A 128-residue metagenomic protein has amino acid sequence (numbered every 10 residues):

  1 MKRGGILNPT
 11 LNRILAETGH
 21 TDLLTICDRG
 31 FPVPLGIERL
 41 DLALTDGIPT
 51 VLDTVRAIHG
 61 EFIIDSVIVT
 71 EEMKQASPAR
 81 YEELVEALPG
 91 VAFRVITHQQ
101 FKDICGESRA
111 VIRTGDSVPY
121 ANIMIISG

Functional and structural regions predicted by a protein language model:
M1-I37, D41-A43: Long, hydrophobic N-terminal alpha-helical segment
T10-E17, D53, A57-G60, E83 (+1 more regions): Alpha-helical scaffold segments in soluble metabolic enzymes
G19-D22, G36-I37, I63-I64, G106-S108 (+1 more regions): Short coil/turn connectors at secondary-structure junctions
I37-S66: A phosphate-binding glycine/aspartate-rich beta-alpha loop in the early core of alpha/beta enzymes
R39-D41, G90-F93, V111: Conserved beta-strand scaffold positions in the cores of enzyme catalytic domains, especially in NTP/NDP-utilizing
I58-Q100: Mid-chain, well-packed structural core segment of small domains
I96-I112: RNase H-like (RuvC/DEDD) metal-dependent nuclease/polynucleotide-processing core
R109-G128: C-terminal edge-of-domain segments
